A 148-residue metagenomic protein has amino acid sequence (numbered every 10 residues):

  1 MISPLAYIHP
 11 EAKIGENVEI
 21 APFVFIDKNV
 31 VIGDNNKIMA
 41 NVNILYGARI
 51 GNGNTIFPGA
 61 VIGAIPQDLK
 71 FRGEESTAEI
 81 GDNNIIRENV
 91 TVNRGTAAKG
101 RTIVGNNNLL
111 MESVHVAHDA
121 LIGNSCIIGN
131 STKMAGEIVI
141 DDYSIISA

Functional and structural regions predicted by a protein language model:
I2-A148: Structural signal for interior beta-strand "rungs" in well-ordered beta-sheet cores of soluble enzyme domains
